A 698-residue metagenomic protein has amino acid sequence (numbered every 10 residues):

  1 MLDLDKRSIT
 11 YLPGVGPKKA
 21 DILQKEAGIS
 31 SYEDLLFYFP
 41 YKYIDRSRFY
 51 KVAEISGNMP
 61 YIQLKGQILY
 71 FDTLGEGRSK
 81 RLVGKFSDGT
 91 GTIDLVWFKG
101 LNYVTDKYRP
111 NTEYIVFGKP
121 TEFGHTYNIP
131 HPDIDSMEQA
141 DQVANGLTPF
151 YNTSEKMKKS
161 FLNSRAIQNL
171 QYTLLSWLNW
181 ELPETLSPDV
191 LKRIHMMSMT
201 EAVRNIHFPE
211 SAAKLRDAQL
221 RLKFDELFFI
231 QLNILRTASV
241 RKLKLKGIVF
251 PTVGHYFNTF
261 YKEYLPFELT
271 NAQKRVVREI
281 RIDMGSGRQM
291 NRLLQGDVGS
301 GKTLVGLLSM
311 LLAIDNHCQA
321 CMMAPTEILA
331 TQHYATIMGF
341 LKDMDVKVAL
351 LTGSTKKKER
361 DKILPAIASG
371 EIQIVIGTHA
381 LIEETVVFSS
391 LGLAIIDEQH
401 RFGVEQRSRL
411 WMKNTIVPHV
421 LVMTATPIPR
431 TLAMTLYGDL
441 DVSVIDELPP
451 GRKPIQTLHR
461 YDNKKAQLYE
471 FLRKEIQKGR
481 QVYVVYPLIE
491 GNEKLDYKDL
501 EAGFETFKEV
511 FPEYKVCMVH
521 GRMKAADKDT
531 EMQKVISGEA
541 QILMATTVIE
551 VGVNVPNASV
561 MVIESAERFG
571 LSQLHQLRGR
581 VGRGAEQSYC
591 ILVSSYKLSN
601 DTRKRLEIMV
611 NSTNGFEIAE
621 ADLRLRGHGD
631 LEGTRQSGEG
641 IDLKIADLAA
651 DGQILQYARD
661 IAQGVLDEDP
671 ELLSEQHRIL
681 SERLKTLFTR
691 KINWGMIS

Functional and structural regions predicted by a protein language model:
Y38-K65, L69-Y70: OB-fold nucleic-acid-binding modules
Q67, K119-P120, N233, A566 (+1 more regions): Short, surface-exposed secondary-structure boundary micro-motifs
L74-Y264: Upstream accessory/linker segments immediately N-terminal to the RecA-like ATPase cores of bacterial MutS and a subset
P266-M290, L304: N-terminal pre-P-loop "Q-motif" helix
R278, Q289-E607: Inter-lobe coupling/hinge segments of SF2-like helicase ATPases
E513, M532-I542, I549-P556, M561-E564 (+4 more regions): Accessory helical-bundle/CTD segments and flexible terminal tails appended to RecA-like ATPase motors
